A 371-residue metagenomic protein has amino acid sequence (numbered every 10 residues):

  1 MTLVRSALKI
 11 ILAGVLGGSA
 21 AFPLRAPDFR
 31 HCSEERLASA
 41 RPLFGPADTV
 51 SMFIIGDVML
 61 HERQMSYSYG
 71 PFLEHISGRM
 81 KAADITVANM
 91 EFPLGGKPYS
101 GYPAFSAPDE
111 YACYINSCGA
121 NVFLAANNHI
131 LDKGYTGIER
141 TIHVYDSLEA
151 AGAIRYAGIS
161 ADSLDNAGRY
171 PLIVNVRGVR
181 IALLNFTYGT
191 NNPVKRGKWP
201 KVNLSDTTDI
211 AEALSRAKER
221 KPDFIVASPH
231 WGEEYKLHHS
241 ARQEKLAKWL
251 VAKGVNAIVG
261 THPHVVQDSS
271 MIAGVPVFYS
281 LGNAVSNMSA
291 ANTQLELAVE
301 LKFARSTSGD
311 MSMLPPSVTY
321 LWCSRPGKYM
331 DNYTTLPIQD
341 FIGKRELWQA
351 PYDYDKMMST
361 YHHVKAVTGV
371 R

Functional and structural regions predicted by a protein language model:
M1-D28: Bacterial Sec-dependent N-terminal signal peptides
F22-R371: Acidic, metal/ion-coordinating pockets
